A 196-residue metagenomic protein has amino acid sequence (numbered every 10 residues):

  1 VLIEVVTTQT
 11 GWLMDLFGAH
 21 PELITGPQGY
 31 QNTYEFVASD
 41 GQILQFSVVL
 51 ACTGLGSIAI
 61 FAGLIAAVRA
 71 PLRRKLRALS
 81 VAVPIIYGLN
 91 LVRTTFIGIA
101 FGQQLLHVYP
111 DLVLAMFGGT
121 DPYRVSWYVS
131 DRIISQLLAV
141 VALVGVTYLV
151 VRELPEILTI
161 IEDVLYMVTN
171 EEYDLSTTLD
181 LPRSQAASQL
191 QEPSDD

Functional and structural regions predicted by a protein language model:
V1-D196: Hydrophobic N-terminal alpha-helices or hydrophobic patches in metabolic proteins across all domains of life
